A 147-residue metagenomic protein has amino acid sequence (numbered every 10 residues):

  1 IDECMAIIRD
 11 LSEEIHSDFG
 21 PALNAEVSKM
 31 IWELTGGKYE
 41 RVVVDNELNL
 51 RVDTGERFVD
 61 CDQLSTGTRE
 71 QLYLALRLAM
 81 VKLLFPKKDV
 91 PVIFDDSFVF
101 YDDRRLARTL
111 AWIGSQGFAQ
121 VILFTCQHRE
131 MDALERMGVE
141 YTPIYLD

Functional and structural regions predicted by a protein language model:
I1, I31, L72, D95 (+2 more regions): Hydrophobic, well-ordered secondary-structure elements that form the walls of internal hydrophobic environments
I1-T35: Charged, surface-exposed helical/loop "interaction arms" that form contiguous linear patches used for dimerization
I7, G36-G55, V90-I93: Long, charged, glycine-rich C-terminal linkers/tails
E13-N24, L50-L78, S97-R104: Conserved ABC ATPase signature
I31, S65-G67, F85: ABC transporter NBD signature
E70, K88-V90, G117-I122: Loop/turn-to-beta-strand initiation segments
K87-F100: Substrate-binding beta-hairpin/strand module that engages nucleic acids
R104-D147: C-terminal lobe/lid and adjacent interdomain/linker elements of RecA-like ASCE P-loop ATPase modules
